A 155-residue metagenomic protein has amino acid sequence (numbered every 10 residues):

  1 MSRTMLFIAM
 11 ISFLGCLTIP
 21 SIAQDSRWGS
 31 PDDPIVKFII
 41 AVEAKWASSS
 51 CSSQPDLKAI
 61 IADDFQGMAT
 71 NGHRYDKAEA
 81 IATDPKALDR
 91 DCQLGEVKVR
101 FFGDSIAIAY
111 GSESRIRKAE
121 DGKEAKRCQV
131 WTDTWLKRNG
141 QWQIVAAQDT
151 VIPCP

Functional and structural regions predicted by a protein language model:
M1-A9: Bacterial N-terminal signal peptides that target proteins for export
I8-T18: Bacterial N-terminal signal peptides
I19-A23: Sec/Tat signal peptide C-region and signal peptidase I cleavage site
Q24-P155: A beta-strand edge to alpha-helix "cap/lid" segment located at domain peripheries
